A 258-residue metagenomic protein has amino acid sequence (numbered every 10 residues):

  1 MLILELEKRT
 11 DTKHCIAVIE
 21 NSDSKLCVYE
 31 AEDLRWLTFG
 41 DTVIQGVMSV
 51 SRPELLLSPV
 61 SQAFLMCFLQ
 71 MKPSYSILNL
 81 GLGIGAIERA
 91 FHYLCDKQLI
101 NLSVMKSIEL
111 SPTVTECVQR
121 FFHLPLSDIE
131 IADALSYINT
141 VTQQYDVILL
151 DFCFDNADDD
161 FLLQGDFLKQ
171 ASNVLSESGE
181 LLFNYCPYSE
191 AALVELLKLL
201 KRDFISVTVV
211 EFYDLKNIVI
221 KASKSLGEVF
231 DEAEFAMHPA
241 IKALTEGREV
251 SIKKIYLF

Functional and structural regions predicted by a protein language model:
L2-E32, W36, I44-S51, F68 (+1 more regions): SAM/dcSAM-binding transferase cores
T42-G46, C153-N156, L181: A short, flexible beta-alpha/helix-coil linker loop
M48, C153, C186-Y188: Histidine- and/or cysteine-centered catalytic micro-motif in compact active-site loops
E54-N173, L215: The AdoMet/dcAdoMet-binding core of the Class I SAM-like
L102-V104, L126, S178, F204-S206 (+1 more regions): A generic structural signal for alpha->beta connector loops
D159-V229: C-terminal substrate-binding/active-site "lid" region of AdoMet-derived donor-dependent transferases
